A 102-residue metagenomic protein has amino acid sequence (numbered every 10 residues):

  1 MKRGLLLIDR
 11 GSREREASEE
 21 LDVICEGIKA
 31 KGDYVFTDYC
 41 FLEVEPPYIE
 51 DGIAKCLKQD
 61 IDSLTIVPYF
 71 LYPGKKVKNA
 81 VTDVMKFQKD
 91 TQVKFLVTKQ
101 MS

Functional and structural regions predicted by a protein language model:
M1-S102: Active-site-proximal alpha-helix that buttresses catalytic centers in soluble enzyme cores
